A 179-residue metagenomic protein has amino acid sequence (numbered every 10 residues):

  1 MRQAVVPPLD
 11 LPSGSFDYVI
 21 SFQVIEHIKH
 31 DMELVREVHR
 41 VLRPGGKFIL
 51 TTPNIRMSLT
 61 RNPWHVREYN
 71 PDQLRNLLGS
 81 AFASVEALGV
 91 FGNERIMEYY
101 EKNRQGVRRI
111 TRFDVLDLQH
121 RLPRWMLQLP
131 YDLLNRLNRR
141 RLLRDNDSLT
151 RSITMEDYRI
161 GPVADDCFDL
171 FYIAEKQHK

Functional and structural regions predicted by a protein language model:
M1-Q3, P7, Y18, K29-R43 (+1 more regions): S-adenosyl-L-methionine-dependent methyltransferase catalytic module, highlighting the catalytic core
P8-S13: Short conserved loop adjoining the S-adenosyl-L-methionine
Y18-V24: A short beta-strand submotif of the Rossmann-like class I SAM-dependent methyltransferase core that lines
